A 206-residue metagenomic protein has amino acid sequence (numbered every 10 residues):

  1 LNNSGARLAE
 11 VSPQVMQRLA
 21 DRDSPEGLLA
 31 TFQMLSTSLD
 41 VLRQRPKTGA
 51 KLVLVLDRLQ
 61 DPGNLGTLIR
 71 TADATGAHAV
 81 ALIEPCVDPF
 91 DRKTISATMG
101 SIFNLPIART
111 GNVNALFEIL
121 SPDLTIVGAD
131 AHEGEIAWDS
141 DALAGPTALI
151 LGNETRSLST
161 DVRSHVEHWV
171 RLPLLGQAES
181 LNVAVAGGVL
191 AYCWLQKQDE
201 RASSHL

Functional and structural regions predicted by a protein language model:
L1-S4, V162: Short, aromatic/basic amphipathic alpha-helical patches
N3, A9, Q14, T31 (+1 more regions): RNA substrate-binding interface of SAM-dependent RNA methyltransferases
S24-T31: Conserved N-terminal subdomain of the carbohydrate kinase-like
P25, S96-A97, A142-G145: Short low-complexity, flexible loop/linker segments enriched in glycine and/or proline with clustered acidic
L28, K51-L54, G145-G152: Generic beta-sheet signal
A30, T71-T75, C86-I102, T160-L206: Structured adenosyl-cofactor binding patch, chiefly the S-adenosyl-L-methionine
V127-A178: Active-site/ligand-binding-proximal alpha/beta "capping" segment
